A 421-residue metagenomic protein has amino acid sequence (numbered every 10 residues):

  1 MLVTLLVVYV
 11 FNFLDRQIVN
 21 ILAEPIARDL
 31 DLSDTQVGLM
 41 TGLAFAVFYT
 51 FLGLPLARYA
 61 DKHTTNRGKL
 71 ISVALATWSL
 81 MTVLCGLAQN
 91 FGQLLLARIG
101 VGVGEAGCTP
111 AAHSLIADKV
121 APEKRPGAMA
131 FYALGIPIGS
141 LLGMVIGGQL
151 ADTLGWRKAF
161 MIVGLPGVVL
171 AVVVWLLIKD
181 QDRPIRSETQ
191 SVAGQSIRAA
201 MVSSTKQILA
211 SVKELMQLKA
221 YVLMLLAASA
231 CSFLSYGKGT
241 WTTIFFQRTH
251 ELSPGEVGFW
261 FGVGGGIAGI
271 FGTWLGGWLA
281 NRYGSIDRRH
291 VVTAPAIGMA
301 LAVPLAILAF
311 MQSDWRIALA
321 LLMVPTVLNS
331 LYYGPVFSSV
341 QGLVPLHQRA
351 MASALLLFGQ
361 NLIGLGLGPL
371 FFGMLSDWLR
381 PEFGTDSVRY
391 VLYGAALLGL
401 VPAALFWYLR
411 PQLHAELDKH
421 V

Functional and structural regions predicted by a protein language model:
V19-N20, L218-W274, N329-Y333, F337 (+1 more regions): Extracytoplasmic gate region of multi-pass secondary transporters
D31, T64-T65, L87-Q93, G104 (+3 more regions): Helix-breaking motifs and short loop linkers at transmembrane-helix boundaries and internal kinks in secondary membrane
G42-R58, V263-G276: Central cavity-lining transmembrane alpha-helices of secondary-active solute carriers, predominantly the Major
F51-G92: Conserved MFS/SLC helix-loop-helix module at the cytosolic interface between two early adjacent transmembrane helices
K69-V83, H290-I307: Structural signature of the two symmetry-related core transmembrane helices
A97-I138: Cytoplasmic helix-loop-helix junction between adjacent transmembrane helices in 12-TM secondary transporters
Y132-R183: Helix-loop-helix hairpin linking two adjacent transmembrane segments in secondary transporters
D182-M224, T249: Juxtamembrane intracellular "pre-TM" segments in multi-pass secondary transporters
